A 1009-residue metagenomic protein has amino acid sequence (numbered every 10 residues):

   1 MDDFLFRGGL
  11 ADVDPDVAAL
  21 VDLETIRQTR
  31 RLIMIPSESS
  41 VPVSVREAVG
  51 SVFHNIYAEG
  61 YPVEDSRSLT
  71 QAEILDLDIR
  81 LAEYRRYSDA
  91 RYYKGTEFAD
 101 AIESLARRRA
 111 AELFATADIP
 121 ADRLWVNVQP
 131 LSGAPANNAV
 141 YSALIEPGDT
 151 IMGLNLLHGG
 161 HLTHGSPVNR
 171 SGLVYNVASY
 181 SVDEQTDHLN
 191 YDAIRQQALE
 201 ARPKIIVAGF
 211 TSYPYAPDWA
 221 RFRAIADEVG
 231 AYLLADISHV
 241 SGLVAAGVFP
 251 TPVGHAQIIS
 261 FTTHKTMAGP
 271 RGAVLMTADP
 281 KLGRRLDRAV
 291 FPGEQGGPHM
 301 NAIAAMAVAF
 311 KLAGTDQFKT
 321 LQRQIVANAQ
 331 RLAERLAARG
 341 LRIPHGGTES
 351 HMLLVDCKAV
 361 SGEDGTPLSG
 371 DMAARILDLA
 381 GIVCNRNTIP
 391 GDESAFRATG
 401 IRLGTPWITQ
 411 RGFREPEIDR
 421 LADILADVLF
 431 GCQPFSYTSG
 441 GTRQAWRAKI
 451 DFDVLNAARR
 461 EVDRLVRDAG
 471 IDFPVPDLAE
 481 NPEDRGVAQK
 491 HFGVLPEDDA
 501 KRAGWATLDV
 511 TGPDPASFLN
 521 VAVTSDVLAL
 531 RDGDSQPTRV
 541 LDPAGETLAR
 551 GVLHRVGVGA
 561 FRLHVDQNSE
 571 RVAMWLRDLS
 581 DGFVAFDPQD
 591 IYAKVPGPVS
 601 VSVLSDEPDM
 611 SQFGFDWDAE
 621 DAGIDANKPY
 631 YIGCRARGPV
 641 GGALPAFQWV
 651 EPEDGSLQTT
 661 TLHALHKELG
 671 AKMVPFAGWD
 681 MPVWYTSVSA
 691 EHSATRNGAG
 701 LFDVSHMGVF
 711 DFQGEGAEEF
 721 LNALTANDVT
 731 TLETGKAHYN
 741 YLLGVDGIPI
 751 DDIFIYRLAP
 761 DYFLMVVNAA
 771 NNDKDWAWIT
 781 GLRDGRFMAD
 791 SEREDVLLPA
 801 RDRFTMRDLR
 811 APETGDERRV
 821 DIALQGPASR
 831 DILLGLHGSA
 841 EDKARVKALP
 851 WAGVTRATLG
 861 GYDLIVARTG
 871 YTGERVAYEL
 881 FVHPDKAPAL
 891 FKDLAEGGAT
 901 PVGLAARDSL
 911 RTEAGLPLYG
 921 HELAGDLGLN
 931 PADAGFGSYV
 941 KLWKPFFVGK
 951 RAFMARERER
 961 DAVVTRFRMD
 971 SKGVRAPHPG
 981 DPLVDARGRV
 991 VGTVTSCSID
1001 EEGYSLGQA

Functional and structural regions predicted by a protein language model:
D2-P15, A395-F492: PLP-dependent enzyme catalytic core of the Aspartate aminotransferase-like
D3-D89: N-terminal "arm"/small-domain region of PLP-dependent enzymes with the aminotransferase-like
R7, A11, I35, S39 (+30 more regions): Hydrophobic alpha-helical scaffolding
E24, N190-R195, Y232-A235, N301 (+6 more regions): Glycine/proline-enriched, intrinsically flexible loops and inter-domain linkers
E24-R30, N55-G60, Y84-Y87, P203 (+10 more regions): Short acidic (Asp/Glu) and glycine-rich catalytic loops that position anionic groups and cofactors
A58-P135, G744: Conserved N-terminal alpha-helix of the aminotransferase class I/II PLP-enzyme fold
A101-G340, D364-L368: Conserved PLP-enzyme active-site core in the AAT-like
R342-E415, I822, S829: Conserved PLP-binding catalytic core of the aspartate aminotransferase-like
